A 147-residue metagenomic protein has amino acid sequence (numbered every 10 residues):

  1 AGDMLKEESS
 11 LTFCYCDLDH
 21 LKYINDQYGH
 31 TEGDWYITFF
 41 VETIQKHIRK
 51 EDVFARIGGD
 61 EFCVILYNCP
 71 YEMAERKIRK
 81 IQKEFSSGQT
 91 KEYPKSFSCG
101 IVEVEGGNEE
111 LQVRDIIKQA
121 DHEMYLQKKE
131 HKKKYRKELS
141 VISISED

Functional and structural regions predicted by a protein language model:
A1-F13, D19-R49, A55-G59, C63-Y67 (+3 more regions): Conserved long alpha-helical elements within nucleotide-processing catalytic cores of c-di-GMP signaling and class III
E8-S9, P94-S96: Short loop/turn elements that form and flank the Walker-type P-loop nucleotide-binding site in RecA-like NTPase cores
K46-E51, K80-Y93: Short catalytic/binding micro-motifs of nucleotide second-messenger systems
E75-Q82, S86, V104-R136, S145-D147: Catalytic-core segments of nucleotide cyclases and related cyclic-nucleotide turnover enzymes
S140-V141: C-terminal substrate-binding subdomain of Rossmann-fold SDR/epimerase-dehydratase oxidoreductases
